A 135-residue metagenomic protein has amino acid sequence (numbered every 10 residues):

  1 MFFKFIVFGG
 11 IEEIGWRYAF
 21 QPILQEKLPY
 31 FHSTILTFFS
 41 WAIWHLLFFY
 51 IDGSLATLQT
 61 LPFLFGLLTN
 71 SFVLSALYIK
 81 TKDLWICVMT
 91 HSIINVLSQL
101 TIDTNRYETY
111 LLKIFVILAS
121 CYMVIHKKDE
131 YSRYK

Functional and structural regions predicted by a protein language model:
K4-G9, T37, P62-G66: Alpha-helical transmembrane segments of multi-pass integral membrane proteins
V7, F20, N70-L74: Hydrophobic/aromatic residues in alpha-helical transmembrane segments
I11-F38, I79-D83: Membrane-interface helix/loop boundary segments of multi-pass membrane proteins
G15-L24, D52, M89, S98: Active-site-flanking alpha-helical
F38-F48, S92-L100: Aromatic-anchored segments of alpha-helical transmembrane domains
F48-L61: Interfacial helix-loop-helix junctions of multi-pass membrane proteins
Q59-K113: Functionally important transmembrane alpha-helices
M123-K135: Membrane-interface capping segments at transmembrane-helix boundaries
